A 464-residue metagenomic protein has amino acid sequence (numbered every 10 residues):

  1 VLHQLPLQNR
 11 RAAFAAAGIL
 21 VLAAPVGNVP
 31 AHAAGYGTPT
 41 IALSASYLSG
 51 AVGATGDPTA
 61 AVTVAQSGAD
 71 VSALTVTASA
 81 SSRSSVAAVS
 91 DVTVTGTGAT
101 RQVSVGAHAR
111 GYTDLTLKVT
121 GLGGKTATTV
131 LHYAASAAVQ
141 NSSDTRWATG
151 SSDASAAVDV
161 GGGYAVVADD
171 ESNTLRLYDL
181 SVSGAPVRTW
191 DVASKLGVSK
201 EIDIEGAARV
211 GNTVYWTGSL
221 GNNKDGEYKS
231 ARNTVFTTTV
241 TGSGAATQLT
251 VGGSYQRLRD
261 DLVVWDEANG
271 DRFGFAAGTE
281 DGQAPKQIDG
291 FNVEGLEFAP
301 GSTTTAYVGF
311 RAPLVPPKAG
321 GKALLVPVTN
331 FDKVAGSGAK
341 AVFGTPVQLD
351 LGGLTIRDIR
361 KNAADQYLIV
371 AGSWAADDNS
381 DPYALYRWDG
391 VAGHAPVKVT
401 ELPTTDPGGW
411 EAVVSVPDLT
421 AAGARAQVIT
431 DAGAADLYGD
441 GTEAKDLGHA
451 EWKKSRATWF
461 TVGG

Functional and structural regions predicted by a protein language model:
V1-A33: Secretory targeting and sorting signals
G37-V76: Extracellular ectodomain surface segments
T77-R101: Low-complexity "stalk/linker" and mucin-like segments enriched in Ser/Thr/Pro/Ala/Gly
T100-Y112: Extracellular/luminal low-complexity segments enriched in Ser/Thr/Pro
L115-L117: Hydrophobic beta-strand segments within extracellular beta-sandwich modules
V119-G121: Conserved structural position at the C-terminal beta-strand of extracellular beta-sandwich adhesion modules
K125-A137: C-terminal edge beta-strand
A134-G464: Sequence/structural signature of beta-propeller domains
